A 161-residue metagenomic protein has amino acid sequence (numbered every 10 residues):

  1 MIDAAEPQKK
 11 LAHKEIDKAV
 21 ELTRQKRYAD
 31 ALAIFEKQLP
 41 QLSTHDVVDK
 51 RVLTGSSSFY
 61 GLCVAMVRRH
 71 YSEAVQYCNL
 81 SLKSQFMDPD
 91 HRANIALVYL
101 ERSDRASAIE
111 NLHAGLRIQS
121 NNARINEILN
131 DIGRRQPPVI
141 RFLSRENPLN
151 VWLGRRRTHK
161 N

Functional and structural regions predicted by a protein language model:
M1-K9, K14-D17, E21-K26, R117 (+1 more regions): Intrinsically disordered, low-complexity, charge-biased linker/tail regions
R24, Y28-L32, E36-L97: Alpha-helical adaptor scaffolds
D46, A65-R68, S103, N130 (+1 more regions): Short coil/turn linking the two alpha-helices of tandem helical-hairpin repeats
Y71-L80, I109-L112, R141-L153: Alpha-helical repeat scaffolds
D88-E127: A mid-sequence interfacial segment
